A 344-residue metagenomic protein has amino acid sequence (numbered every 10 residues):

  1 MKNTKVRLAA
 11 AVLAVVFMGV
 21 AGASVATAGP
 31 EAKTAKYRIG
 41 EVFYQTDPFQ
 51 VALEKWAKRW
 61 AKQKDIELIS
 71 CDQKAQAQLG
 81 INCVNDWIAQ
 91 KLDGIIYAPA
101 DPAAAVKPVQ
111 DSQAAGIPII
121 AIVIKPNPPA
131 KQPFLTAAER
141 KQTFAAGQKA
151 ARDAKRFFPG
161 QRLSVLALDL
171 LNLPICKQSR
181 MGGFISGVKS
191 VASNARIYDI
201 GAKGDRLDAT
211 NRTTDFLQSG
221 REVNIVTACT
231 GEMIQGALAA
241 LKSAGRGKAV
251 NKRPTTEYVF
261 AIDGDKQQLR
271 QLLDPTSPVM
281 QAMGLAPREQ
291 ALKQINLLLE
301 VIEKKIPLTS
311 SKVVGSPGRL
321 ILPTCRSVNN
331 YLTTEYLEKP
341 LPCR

Functional and structural regions predicted by a protein language model:
M1-R38, Q110-I117, C343-R344: Short, low-complexity disordered leader/linker segments with a strong preference for bacterial N-terminal type II
G29-K36, L168, G187, G264 (+1 more regions): Hinge/cleft segment of the Venus flytrap/periplasmic-binding protein
T34-W56, W60, K64, I69-D86 (+4 more regions): Extracytoplasmic "Venus flytrap"
I39, F43-Q45, A57, A145-A192 (+3 more regions): An alpha-beta-alpha
D72, N127-R152, A167, D199 (+1 more regions): Short beta-strand elements at the ligand-binding edges of bilobed clamshell
G80, L135-L163, S179, A209-T210 (+2 more regions): Hydrophobic alpha-helical segments within soluble ligand-binding/sensing domains
Y97-A114, F184, Y198-Q271: Hydrophobic alpha-helical
A103-K141, S164, D265-V279: Flexible loop/hinge segments that line or gate small-molecule binding clefts
